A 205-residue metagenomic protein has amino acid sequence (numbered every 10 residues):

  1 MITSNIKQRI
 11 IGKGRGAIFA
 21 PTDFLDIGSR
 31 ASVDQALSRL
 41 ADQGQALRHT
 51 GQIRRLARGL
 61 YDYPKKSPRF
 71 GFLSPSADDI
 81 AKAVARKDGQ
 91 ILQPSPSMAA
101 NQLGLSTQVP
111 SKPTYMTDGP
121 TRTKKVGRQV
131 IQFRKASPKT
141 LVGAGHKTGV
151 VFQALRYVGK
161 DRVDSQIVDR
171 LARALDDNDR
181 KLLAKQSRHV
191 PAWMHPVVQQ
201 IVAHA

Functional and structural regions predicted by a protein language model:
M1-A83: Short beta-edge/loop segments at beta->alpha junctions of small alpha/beta modules that act as binding/recognition
I2, I27, K82-V84, Q90 (+3 more regions): Positively charged, aromatic-accented nucleic-acid-binding surfaces
A20-P21, K112-T114, I167: Short coil/turn segments at secondary-structure boundaries
P21, D118, A136: Fold-independent oxyanion-binding glycine-rich loops and adjacent beta-strand/coil segments at enzyme active sites
V33, S95-P96, K147: Amphipathic alpha-helical interface surfaces
T50, R55-G59, A85-G127: Short gly/ser-rich loop at a beta-strand->alpha-helix junction or flexible surface loop bordering the NTP-binding
V130-R134: Short, aliphatic-rich beta-strand segments
A136-A205: Hydrophobic alpha-helical interaction segments
